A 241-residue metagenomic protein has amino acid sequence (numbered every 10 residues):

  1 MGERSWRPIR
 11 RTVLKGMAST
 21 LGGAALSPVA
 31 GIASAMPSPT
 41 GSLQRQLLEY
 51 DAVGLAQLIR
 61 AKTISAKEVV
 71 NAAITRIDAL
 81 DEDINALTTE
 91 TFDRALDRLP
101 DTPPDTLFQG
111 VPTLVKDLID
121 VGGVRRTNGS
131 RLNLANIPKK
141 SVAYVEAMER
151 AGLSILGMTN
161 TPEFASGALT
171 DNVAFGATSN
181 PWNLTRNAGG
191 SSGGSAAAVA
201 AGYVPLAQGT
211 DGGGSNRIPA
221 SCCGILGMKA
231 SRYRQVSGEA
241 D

Functional and structural regions predicted by a protein language model:
G2-L21: N-terminal secretory signal peptides and thylakoid transit peptides that target proteins across membranes
I9-T12, D78, L118, P219 (+1 more regions): Small/flexible residues
R10-V13, A72, A95, V236 (+1 more regions): Generic low-polarity alpha-helical segments
M17, L21-G22, S38-G213: Gly/Ser-rich catalytic/binding loops embedded in alpha/beta enzyme cores
A33-P37: Boundary at the C-terminal end of the N-terminal hydrophobic targeting segment
A168, A196-D241: Fold-level recognition of mixed alpha/beta catalytic cores in primary-metabolism enzymes, strongest
